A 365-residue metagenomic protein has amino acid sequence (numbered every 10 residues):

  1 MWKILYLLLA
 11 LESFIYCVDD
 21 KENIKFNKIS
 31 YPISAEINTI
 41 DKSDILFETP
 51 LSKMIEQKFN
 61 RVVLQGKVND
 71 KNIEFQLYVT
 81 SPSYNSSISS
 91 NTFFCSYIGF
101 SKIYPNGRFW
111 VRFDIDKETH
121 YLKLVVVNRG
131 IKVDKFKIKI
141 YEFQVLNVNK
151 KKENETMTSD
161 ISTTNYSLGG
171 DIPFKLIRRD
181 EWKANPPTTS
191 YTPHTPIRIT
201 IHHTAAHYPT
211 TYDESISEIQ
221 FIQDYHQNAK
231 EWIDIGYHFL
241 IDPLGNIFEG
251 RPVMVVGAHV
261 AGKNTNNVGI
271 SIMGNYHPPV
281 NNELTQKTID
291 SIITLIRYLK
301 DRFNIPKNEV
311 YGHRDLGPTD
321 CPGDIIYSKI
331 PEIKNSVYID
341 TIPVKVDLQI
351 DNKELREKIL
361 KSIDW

Functional and structural regions predicted by a protein language model:
I4-E12: Sec-dependent N-terminal signal peptides
C17-N69, K151-E155: Solvent-exposed, flexible loop/coil segments flanking beta-strands in beta-rich domains
V18-S34, T119, E142-T204, D242-W365: Basic/polar, cationic surfaces and motifs that engage anionic cell-wall and phosphate/carboxylate ligands
D41-E56, N69-D134: Beta-sandwich interaction modules
V63-Q65, R112-D114, Y121-V127, T200-H202 (+2 more regions): Residues within well-ordered beta-strands of beta-sheet-rich folds
I131-L146: Edge beta-strands of jelly-roll/beta-sandwich modules across compartments, strongly enriched in secreted/luminal
T192-A229: Active-site acidic/histidine clusters and adjacent loop/turn architecture that either coordinate catalytic ions
